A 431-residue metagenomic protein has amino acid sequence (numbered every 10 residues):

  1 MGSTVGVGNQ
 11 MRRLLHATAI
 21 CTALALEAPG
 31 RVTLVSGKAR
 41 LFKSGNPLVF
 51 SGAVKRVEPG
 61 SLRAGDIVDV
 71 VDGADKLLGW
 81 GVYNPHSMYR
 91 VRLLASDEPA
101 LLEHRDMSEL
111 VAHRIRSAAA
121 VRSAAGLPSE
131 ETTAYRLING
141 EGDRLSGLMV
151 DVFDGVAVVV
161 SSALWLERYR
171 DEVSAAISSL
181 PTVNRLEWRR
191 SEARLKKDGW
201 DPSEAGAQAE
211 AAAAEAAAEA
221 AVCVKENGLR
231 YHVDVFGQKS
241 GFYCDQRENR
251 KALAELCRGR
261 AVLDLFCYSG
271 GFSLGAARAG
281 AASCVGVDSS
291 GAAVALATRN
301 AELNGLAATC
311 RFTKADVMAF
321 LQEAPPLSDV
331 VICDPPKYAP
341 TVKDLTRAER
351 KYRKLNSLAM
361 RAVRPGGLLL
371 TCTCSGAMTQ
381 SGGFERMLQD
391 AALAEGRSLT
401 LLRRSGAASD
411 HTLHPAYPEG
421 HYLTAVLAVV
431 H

Functional and structural regions predicted by a protein language model:
L24-E255: RNA-binding accessory domains that recognize and position tRNA/RNA substrates
G259-F266: Conserved class I S-adenosyl-L-methionine
S269-A281: Conserved SAM-binding loop of SAM-dependent methyltransferases across substrates and taxa, primarily the Class I
S283-D288: Conserved SAM-binding motif I beta-strand of class I
A292, K314, S328-L358: Mobile active-site "lid"/loop adjacent to the S-adenosyl-L-methionine
A295-D329: S-adenosyl-L-methionine
K354, L368-H431: C-terminal catalytic and target-recognition region of SAM-dependent MTase-like enzymes, primarily methyltransferases
V363-R364: Helix-to-beta-strand junctions that scaffold the AdoMet/dcAdoMet cofactor pocket in Class I SAM-dependent enzymes
